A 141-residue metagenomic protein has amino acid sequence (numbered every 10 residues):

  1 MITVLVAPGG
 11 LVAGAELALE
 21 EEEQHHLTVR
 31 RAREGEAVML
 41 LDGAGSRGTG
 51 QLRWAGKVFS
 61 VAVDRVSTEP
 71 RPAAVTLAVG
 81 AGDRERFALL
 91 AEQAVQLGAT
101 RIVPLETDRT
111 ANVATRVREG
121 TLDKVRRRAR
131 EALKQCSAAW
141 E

Functional and structural regions predicted by a protein language model:
M1-S67: N-terminal positively charged helical leader segments and presequences
E69-E141: RNA substrate-binding interface of SAM-dependent RNA methyltransferases
